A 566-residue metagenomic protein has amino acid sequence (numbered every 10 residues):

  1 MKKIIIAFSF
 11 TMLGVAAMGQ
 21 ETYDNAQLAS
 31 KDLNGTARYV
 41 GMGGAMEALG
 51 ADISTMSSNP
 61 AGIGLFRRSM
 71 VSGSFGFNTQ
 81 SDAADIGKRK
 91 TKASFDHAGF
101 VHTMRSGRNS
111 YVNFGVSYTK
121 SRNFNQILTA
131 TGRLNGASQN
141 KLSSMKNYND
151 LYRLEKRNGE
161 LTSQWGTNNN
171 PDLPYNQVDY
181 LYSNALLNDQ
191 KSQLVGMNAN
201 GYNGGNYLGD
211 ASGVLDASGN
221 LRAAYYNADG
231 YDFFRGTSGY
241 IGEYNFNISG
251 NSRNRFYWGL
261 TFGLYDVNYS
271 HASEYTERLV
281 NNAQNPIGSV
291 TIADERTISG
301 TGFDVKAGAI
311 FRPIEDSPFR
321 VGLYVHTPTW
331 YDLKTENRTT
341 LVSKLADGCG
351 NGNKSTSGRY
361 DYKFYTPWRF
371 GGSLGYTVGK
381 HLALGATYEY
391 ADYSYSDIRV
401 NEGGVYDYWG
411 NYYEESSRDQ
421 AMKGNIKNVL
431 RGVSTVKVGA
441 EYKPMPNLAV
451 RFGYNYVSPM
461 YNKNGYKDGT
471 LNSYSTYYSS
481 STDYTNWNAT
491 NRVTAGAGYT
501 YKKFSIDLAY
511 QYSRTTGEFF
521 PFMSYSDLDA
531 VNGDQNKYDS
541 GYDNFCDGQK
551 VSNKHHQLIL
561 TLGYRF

Functional and structural regions predicted by a protein language model:
M1-Y23, L562, F566: Bacterial Sec-dependent N-terminal signal peptides
S9, F66, S270: Active-site-proximal flexible loops/turns
T11-M12, R68, E389: Hydrophobic alpha-helical membrane-insertion segments
Q20-L33, D96, T103-F566: Outer-membrane beta-barrel porins/channels
S30-A48: N-terminal targeting signals for Sec/Tat export/insertion, comprising classic cleavable signal peptides
A37, L49-S58, I63-N135, G239-G242: Outer-membrane beta-barrel translocator/receptor signature
G43, E47-S54, I248: Long, acidic, intrinsically disordered low-complexity segments
